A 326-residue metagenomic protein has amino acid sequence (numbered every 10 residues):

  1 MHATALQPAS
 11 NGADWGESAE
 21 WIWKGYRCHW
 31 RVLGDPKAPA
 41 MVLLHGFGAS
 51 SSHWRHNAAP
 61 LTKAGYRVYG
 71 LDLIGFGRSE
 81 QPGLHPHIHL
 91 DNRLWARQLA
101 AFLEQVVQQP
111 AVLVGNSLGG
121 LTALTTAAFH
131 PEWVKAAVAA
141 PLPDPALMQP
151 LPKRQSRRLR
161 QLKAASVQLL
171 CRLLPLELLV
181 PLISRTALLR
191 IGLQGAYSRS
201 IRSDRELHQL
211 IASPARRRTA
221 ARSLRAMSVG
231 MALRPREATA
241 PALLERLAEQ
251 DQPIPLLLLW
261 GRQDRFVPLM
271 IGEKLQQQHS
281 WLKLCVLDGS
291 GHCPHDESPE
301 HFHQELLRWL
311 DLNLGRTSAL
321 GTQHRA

Functional and structural regions predicted by a protein language model:
A19-Y26, R31, K63, G70-L118 (+1 more regions): Active-site loop/oxyanion-hole signature of alpha/beta-hydrolase fold enzymes
Y26, R31-Q81, T317: Conserved HGGG/HGGXW glycine-rich cap/lid loop of the alpha/beta-hydrolase fold
C28, L176-Q250: Conserved alpha/beta-hydrolase catalytic His-Asp/Glu region
Q108-R154: Conserved hydrolase catalytic core segment
L207, P268-L275: Short alpha-helix in the alpha/beta-hydrolase fold that links the catalytic acid
D251-Q252, L258-W260: Short beta-strand/loop motif that positions the catalytic acidic residue of the alpha/beta-hydrolase fold
Q263-V267: Acidic catalytic loop of the alpha/beta-hydrolase fold
S280-A326: Catalytic active-site module of serine/aspartate enzymes centered on a nucleophile-bearing elbow/loop
